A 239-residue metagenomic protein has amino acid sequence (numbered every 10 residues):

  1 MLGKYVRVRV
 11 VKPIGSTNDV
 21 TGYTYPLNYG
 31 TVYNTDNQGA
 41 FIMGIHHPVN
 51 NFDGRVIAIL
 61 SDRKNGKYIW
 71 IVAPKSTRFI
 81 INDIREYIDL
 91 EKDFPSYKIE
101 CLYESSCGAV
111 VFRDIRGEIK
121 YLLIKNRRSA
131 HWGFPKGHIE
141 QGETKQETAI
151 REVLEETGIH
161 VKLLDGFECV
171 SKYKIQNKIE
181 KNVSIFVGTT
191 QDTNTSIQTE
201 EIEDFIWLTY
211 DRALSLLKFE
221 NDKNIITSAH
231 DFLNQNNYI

Functional and structural regions predicted by a protein language model:
M1-L102: Hydrophobic N-terminal alpha-helices or hydrophobic patches in metabolic proteins across all domains of life
G15, T35-Q38, H47-N50, R116-G117 (+2 more regions): Short, charged/polar surface micro-motifs in flexible loops or helix N-caps
T31, G133, W207: Short aromatic/basic micro-patch
G66-I69, H131-P135: Short small-residue beta-strand/loop micro-motif enriched in glycine and branched aliphatics
E91-Y103, S215-I239: Charged phosphate-binding loop/patch that engages nucleotide di/tri-phosphates or the phosphate backbone of nucleic
E100-Y121: Conserved N-terminal beta-strand and adjoining loop/helix that marks the start of the Nudix/MutT-like hydrolase domain
L122-N126: Short, acidic/hydrophobic/Gly-rich beta-strand patch recurrent on exposed beta strands that often constitutes part
G137-I225: Unchanged
